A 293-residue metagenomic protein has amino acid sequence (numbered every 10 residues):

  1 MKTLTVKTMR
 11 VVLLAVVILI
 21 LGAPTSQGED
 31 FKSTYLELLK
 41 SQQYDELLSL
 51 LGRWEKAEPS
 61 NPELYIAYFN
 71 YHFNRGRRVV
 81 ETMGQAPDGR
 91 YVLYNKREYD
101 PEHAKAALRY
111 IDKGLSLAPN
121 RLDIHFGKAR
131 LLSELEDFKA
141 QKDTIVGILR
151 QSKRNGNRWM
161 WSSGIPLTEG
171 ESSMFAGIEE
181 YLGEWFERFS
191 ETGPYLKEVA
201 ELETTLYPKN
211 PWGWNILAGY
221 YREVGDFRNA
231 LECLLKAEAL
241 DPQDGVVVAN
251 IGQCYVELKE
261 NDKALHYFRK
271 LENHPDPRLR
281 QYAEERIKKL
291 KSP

Functional and structural regions predicted by a protein language model:
F31, P62-E63, L122-D123, G156 (+5 more regions): Helix-start (N-cap) detector for alpha-helical repeat units in TPR-like alpha-solenoids, especially tetratricopeptide
L36, N70, R77, R130 (+5 more regions): Residue-level recognition of tetratricopeptide repeat
P59-S60, P119-N120, K153-R154, Y207-P208 (+2 more regions): Short coil turns that delineate tetratricopeptide repeat
A67, G127, W161, I216 (+2 more regions): Canonical tetratricopeptide repeat
N70-N120, G127, E134, K139 (+2 more regions): Short coil/linker segments at helix-helix boundaries
N74-R75, E134, R188, E223 (+2 more regions): Register position in tetratricopeptide repeats
K96, M174-A239: Alpha-helical adaptor scaffolds
